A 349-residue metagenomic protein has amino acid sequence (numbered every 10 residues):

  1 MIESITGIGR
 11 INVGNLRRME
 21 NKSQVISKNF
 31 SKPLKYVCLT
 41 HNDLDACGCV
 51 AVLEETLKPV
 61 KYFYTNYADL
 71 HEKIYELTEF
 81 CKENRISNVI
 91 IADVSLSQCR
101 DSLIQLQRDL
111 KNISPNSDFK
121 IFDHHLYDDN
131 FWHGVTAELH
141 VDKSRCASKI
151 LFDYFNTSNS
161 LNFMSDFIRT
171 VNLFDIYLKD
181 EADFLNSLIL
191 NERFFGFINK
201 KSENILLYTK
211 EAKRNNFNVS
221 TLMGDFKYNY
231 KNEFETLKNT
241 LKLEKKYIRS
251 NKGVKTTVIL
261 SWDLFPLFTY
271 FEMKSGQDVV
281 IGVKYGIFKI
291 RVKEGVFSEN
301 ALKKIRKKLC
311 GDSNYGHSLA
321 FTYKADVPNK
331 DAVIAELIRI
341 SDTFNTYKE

Functional and structural regions predicted by a protein language model:
M1-M19: Non-Sec secretion/translocation targeting segments of pathogen effectors
K22, S31-V37, L44, E54 (+4 more regions): A structured phosphate/pyrophosphate-recognition subdomain
Y36-T78: Anionic-ligand anchoring segments at beta-strand to alpha-helix junctions in alpha/beta enzyme folds, i.e., glycine
Y36-V37, S87-I90, K120: Structural motif
C49-V50, P115, D183, K255-E349: Glycine-rich, acidic loop segments that terminate in or are immediately followed by a histidine
Y67-L70, S95-C99, D263-L264: Short acidic, S/G/P-rich loop/turn micro-motifs used as interaction or catalytic elements
C81, V89-S97: A structural-propensity feature for long, helix-poor, extended segments
V94-P115, F119-H133: Active-site cofactor/cluster-binding pocket
